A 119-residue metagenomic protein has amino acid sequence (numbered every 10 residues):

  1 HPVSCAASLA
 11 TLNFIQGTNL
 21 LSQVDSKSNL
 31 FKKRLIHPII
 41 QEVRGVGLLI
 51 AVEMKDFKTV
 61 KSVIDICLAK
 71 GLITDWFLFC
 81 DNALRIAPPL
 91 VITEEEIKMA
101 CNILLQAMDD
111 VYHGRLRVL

Functional and structural regions predicted by a protein language model:
H1-L119: Conserved N-terminal phosphate-binding loop of PLP-dependent enzymes in the Aspartate aminotransferase
